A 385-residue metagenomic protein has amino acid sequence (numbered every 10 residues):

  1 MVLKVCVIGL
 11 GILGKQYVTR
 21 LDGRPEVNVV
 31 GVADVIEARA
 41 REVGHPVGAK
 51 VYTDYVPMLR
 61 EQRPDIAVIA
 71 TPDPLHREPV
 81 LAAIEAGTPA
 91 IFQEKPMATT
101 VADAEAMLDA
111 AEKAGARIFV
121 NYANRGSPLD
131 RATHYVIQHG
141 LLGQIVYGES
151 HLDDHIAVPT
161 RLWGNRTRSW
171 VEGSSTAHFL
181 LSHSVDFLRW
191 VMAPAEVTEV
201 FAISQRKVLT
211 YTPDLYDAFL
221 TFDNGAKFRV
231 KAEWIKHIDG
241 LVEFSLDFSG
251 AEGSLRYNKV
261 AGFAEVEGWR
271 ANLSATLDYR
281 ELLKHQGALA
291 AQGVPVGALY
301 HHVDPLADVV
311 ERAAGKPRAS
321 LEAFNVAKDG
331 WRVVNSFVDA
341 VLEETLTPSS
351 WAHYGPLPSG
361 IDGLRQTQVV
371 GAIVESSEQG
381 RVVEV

Functional and structural regions predicted by a protein language model:
M1-V47: N-terminal Rossmann-like dinucleotide-binding module
Y17, K50-A110: Beta-loop-alpha module in the N-terminal Rossmann-like domain of NAD(P)-dependent dehydrogenases, especially those
A40, P79, M107, T133 (+1 more regions): Aromatic/hydrophobic pocket-lining residues that form π-stacking "cages" and hydrophobic walls in ligand
T53, I69, F92-Q93, I118-V120 (+2 more regions): Hydrophobic residues in well-ordered beta-strands that form the structural core
I66-V68, V310-V385: C-terminal helix-rich "cap/oligomerization" subdomain common to oxidoreductases
A104-N124, Q144-G148: Rossmann-fold dehydrogenase core element
N124-T210, K227, K236, G380: Predominantly a Rossmann-like dinucleotide-binding segment in NAD(P)-dependent oxidoreductases
F179, H183-R280, H285-P295, H302 (+3 more regions): Contiguous beta-strand/loop segments that form the cofactor/metal-binding neighborhood of enzyme cores
